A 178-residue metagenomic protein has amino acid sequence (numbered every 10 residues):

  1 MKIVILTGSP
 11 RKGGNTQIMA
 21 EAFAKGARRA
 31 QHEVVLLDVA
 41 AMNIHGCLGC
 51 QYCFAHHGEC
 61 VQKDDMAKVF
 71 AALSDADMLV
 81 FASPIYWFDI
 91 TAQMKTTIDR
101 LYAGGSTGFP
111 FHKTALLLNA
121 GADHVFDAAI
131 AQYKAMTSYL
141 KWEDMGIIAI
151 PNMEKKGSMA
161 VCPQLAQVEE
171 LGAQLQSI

Functional and structural regions predicted by a protein language model:
M1-A82, F88-G104, C162-I178: N-terminal beta1-alpha1-beta2 submodule of the flavodoxin-like/Rossmannoid cofactor-binding fold
T7, F81, L117, N152-M159: Short coil/turn segments at secondary-structure junctions
P10-R11, G121-A122, N152: Short, glycine/serine-rich, charged loops/turns that create anion-binding and catalytic segments at active sites
A40-M42, K113, I148-N152: A short, structured active-site edge motif that brings together acidic residues
N43-H45, D123-V125, K155-G157: A short beta-to-alpha transition loop/helix N-cap that caps and shapes the active-site region
I85-W87, G121-A122: Short glycine-rich anion-binding loops that position phosphate/pyrophosphate groups of nucleotides and phosphorylated
A92-Q93, F109-I147: Short, glycine-/small-residue-rich phosphate/pyrophosphate-handling segment
Y133, S138-M153, S158-Q164, E169-I178: A charged, well-structured terminal subsegment
